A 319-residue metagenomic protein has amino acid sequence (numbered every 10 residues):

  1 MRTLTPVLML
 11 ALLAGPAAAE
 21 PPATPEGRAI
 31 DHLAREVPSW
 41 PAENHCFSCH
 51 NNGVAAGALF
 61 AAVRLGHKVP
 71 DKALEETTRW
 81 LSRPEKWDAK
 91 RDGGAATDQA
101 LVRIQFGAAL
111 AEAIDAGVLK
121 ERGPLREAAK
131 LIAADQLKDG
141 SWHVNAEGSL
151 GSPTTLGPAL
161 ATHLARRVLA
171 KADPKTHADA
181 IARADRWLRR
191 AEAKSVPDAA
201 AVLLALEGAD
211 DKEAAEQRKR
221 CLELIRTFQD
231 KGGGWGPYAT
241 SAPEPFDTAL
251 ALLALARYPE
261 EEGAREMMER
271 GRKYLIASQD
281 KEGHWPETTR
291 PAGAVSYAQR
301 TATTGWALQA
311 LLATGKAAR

Functional and structural regions predicted by a protein language model:
T5-G15: Bacterial N-terminal signal peptides
E20-P25, A42-K68, W87-K130, L137-A182 (+3 more regions): An alpha-helical repeat/solenoid feature that recognizes helix-turn-helix modules
E20-P38: Short N-terminal segments immediately surrounding and downstream of signal-peptide cleavage
G27-L33, D71-A96: Active-site-adjacent loops and short helices of periplasmic peptidoglycan-processing enzymes
A29, L33, T77-L81, I132 (+3 more regions): Buried hydrophobic core positions in alpha-solenoid tandem helical repeats
A34, P38, L59-V63, T78: Short amphipathic alpha-helical segments enriched in leucine
